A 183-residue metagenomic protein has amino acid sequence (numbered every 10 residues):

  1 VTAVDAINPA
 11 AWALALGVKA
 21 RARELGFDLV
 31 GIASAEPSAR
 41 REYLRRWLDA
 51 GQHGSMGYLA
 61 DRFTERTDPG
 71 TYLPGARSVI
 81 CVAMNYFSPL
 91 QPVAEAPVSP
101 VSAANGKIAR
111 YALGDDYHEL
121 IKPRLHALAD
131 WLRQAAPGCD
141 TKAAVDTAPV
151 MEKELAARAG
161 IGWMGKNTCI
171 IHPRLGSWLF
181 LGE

Functional and structural regions predicted by a protein language model:
V1-G182: Auxiliary alpha/beta "docking" domains used to position bulky ligands
